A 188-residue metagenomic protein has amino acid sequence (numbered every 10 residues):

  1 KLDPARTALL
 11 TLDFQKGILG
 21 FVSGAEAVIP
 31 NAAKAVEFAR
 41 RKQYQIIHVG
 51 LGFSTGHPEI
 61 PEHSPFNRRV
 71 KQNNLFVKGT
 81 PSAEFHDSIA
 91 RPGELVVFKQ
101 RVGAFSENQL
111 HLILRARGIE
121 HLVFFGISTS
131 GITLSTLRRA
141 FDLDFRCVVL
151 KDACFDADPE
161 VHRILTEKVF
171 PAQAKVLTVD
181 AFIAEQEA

Functional and structural regions predicted by a protein language model:
K1-A8, K34-K42, R68-A188: Active-site-adjacent betaalpha module
L10-L12: Short hydrophobic beta-strand that contains or immediately precedes a catalytic carboxylate
F14, L51-F53, D152: Active-site loop/turn elements of alpha/beta-hydrolase fold enzymes, especially the short glycine-/histidine-rich
Q15-G20: Short acidic, Gly/Ser-rich segments with clustered Asp/Glu that frequently serve as metal-coordination loops in enzyme
V22-A39: …and closely analogous acidic/polar surface helices at protein-protein or active-site interfaces in A-domain-like
A39-P58: Von Willebrand factor
E59-F66: Short, flexible, mixed-charge acidic loops at enzyme active sites
